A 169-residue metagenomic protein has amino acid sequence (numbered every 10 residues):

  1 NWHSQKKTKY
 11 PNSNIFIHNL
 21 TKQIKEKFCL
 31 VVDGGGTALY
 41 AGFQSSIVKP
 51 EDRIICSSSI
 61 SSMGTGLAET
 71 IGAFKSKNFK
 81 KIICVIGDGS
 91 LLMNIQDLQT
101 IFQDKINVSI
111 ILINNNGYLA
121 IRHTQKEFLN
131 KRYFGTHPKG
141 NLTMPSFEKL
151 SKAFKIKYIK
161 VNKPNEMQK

Functional and structural regions predicted by a protein language model:
W2-A73, K77: Active-site diphosphate/adenylate-binding microenvironment
K7-I15, S90-M93, P164-N165: Active-site glycine- and acidic-residue-rich loops that bind and position anionic ligands or nucleotide-like cofactors
L39, S61-M63, L91-L92, N116-A120: Short gly/pro/ser/thr-enriched loop/turn and capping motifs at secondary-structure boundaries
R53-C56, D88, I110, Y158-K160: Conserved beta-strand scaffold positions in the cores of enzyme catalytic domains, especially in NTP/NDP-utilizing
F79-M93, V108-I113: A short, small-residue-rich loop immediately preceding and capping a beta-strand
Q96-L98: Short beta-alpha junctions and helix-cap segments that line functional grooves
D104-K169: Thiamine diphosphate
